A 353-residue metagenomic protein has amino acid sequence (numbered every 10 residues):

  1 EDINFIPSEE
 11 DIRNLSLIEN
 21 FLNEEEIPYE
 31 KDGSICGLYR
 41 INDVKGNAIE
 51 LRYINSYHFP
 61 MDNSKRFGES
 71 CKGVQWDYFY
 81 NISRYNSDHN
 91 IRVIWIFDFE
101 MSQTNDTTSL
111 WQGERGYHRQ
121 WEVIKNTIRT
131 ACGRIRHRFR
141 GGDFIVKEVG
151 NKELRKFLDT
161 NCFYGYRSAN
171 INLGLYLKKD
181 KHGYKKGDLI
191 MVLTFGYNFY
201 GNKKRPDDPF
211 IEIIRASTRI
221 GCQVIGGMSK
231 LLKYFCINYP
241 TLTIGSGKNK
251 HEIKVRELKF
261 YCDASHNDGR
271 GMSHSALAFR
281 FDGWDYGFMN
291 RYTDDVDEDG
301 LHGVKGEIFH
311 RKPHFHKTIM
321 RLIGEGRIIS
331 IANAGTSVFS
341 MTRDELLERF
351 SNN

Functional and structural regions predicted by a protein language model:
E1-K31: Acidic-basic catalytic patches of nuclease active cores, encompassing PD-(D/E)XK and other metal-cofactor nuclease
D2, R92-I96, D106-G113, T127-V149: Conserved N-terminal entry element of GNAT/NAT acetyltransferase domains
E19-R40, L258-D263: A short acidic/basic microdomain associated with nuclease active sites
I35-C36, I41-F79, Y197-G201: Short beta-strand-loop-alpha-helix junction that forms the active-site gateway of nucleic-acid-processing nucleases
L38-D43, L158, N170-L193: Conserved beta-hairpin
M61-H118: Catalytic cores of nucleic-acid endonucleases
D98-T108, Q112-V123, I145-E148, A169 (+2 more regions): Acyl-donor binding region in acyl/amide transferases
R140-G142, K147-A169: Short, basic/aromatic recognition patches
